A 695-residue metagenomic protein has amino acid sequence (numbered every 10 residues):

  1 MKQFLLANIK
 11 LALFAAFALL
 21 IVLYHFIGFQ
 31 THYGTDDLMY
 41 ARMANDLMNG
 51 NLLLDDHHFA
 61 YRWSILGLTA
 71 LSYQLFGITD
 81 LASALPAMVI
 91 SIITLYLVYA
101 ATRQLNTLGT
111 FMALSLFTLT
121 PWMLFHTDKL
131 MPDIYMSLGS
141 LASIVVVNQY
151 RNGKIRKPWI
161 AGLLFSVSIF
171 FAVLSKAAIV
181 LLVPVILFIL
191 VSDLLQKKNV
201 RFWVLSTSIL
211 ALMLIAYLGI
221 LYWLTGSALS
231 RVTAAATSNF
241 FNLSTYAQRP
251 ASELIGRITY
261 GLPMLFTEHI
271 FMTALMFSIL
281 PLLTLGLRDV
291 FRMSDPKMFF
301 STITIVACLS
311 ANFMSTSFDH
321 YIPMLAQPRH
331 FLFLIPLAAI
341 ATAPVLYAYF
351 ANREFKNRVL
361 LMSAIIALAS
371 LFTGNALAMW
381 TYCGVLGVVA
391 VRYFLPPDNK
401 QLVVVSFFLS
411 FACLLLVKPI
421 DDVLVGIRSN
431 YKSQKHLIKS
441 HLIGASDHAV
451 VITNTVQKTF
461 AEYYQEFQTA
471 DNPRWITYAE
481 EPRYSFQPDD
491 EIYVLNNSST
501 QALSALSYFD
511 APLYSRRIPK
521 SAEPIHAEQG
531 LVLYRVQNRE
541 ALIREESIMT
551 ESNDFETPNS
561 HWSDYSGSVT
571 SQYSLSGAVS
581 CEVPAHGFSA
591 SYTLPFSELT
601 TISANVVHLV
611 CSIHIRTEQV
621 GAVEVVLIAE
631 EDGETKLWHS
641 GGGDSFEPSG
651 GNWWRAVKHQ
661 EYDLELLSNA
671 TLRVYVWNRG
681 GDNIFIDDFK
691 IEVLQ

Functional and structural regions predicted by a protein language model:
M1-F4, Q149-K154, L181-I215, G219 (+1 more regions): Perimembrane helix-loop-helix junctions
A18-I21, A113-P121, F125, L141 (+5 more regions): Short helix- or helix-capping micro-motifs that position conserved polar/aromatic residues at function-defining sites
G34-T35, Y61, F125-M136: Short acidic/glycine- and proline-prone juxtamembrane loop motifs at membrane-interface regions of multi-pass membrane
F59, W63-G67, F76-I93, H126 (+1 more regions): Loop-to-helix entry region of an early transmembrane alpha helix in multi-pass inner-membrane enzymes
L85-L105, A142, V146: Transmembrane-helix motifs of polytopic, lipid-linked glycan transferases
Y96, P263-V306, A338-A351, L361-A364 (+1 more regions): Hydrophobic, aromatic-rich transmembrane alpha-helices and their immediate juxtamembrane boundary segments
S192, F202-T284, V306-F313: Membrane-lumen/periplasm interface segments of specific transmembrane helices in polyprenyl phosphate-linked
S363-F460: Membrane-embedded, lumen/periplasm-facing catalytic core of multi-pass transferases that use lipid-linked donors
